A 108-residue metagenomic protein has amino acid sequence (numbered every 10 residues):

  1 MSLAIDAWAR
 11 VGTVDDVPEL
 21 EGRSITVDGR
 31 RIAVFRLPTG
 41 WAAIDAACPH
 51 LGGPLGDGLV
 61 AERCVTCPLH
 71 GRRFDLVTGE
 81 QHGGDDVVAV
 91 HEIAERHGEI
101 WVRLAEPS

Functional and structural regions predicted by a protein language model:
M1-E62, L76, E80, A89-S108: N-terminal pre-ligand scaffold of iron-sulfur
C48, C67-H70: Short cysteine clusters
R73: Short helix-to-coil "ATP-lid" hinge immediately C-terminal to the conserved N-box Asn in the Bergerat
